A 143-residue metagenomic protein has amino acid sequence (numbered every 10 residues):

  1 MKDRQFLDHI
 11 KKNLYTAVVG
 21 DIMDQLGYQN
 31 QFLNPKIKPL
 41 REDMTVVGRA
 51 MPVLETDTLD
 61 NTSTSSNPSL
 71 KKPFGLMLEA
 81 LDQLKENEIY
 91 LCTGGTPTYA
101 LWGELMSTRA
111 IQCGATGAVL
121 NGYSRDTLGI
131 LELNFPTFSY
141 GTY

Functional and structural regions predicted by a protein language model:
M1-L7: Generic N-terminal amphipathic, Lys/Arg-enriched alpha-helix
L7-K71: N-terminal low-complexity or amphipathic/hydrophobic leaders
F32-N34, E55, L91-T93, A118-G122 (+1 more regions): General beta-strand structural signal in soluble alpha/beta enzymes
D43-W102, S107: A glycine-rich, hydrophobic loop/mini-helix early in the fold
V119, S124, I130-Y143: Phosphate/pyrophosphate-binding betaalpha-module
